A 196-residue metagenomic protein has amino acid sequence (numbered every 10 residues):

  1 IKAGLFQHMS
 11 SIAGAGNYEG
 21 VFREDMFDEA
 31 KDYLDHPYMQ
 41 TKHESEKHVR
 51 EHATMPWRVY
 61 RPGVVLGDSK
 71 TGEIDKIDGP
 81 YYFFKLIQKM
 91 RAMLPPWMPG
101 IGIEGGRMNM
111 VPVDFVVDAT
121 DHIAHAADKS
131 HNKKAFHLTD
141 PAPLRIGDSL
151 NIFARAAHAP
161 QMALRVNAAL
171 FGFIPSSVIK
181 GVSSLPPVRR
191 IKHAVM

Functional and structural regions predicted by a protein language model:
I1, M26-L34, V64-V65, P96-N109 (+1 more regions): Glycine- and acidic
I1-P37, E51, R58: Conserved Rossmann-fold NAD(P)-dependent oxidoreductase catalytic core, especially the SDR/UDP-sugar
H8-I12, G16-N17, Y60-G63, V111-D114 (+1 more regions): Generic beta-strand/beta-sheet core signal
A13-F22, L66-T71, A142-I146: Flexible loop/turn segments at secondary-structure boundaries
G14-K31, E73-P80, N151-A157: Short secondary-structure boundary/capping segments
G20, E51-V59, G63-M108, V113-H122 (+1 more regions): NAD(P)-dependent short-chain dehydrogenase/reductase
E24, L34-E46, I77, G106-M110: Short-chain dehydrogenase/reductase
A119-V195: Mid/C-terminal beta-alpha module of Rossmann-like enzyme folds, strongest in SDR-family dehydrogenases/epimerases
